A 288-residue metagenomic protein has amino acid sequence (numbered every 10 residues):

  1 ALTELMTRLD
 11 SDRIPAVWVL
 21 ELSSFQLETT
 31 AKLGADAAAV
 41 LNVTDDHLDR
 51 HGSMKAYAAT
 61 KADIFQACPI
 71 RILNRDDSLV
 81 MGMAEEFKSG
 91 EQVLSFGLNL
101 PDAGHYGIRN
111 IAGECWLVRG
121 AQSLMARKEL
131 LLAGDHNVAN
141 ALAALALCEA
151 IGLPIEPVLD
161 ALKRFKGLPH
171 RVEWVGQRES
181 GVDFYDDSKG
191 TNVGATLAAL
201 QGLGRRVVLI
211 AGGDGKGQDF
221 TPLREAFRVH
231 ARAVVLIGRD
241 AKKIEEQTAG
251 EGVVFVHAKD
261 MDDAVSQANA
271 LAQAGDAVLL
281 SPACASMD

Functional and structural regions predicted by a protein language model:
D10-F96, P101, I108-R109, M125-G134 (+1 more regions): Flexible active-site lid/hinge loop adjacent to a nucleotide/diphosphate and Mg2+-phosphate binding pocket
E21, L41, Y57, I72 (+8 more regions): Residue-level signal for inorganic ion chemistry
S24-F25, D45-D46, D77-S78, T191 (+4 more regions): Short glycine-rich anion-binding loops that position phosphate/pyrophosphate groups of nucleotides and phosphorylated
R71-R75, I210-A211, H230-R239: Short internal beta-strands
N74-R75, G90-N110, L159-K163, E173-G176 (+2 more regions): Beta-strand->loop->alpha-helix junctions that form or flank phosphate-binding loops in nucleotide-handling enzymes
D77-G82, P101-G104, G217-D219, D240-E246: Short, charged/polar "capping" segments at the starts of alpha-helices and the immediately preceding loops
M125-A231, E246: Nucleotide phosphate-binding/pyrophosphate-handling subdomain across enzymes that bind or process nucleotide phosphates
T221-D276: C-terminal helical cap/extension that packs against the catalytic core of soluble nucleotide-cofactor enzymes
